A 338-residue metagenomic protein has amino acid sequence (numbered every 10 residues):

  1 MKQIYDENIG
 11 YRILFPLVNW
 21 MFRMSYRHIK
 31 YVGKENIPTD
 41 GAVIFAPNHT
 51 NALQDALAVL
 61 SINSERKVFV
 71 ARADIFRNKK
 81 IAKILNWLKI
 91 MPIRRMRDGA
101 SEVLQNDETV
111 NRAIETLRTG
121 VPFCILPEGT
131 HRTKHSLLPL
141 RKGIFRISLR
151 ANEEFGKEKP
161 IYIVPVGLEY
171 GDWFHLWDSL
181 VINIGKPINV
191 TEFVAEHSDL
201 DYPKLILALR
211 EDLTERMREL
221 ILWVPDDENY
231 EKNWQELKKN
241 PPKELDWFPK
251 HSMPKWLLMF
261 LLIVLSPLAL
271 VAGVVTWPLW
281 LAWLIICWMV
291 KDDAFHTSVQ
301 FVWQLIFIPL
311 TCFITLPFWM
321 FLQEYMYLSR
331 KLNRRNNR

Functional and structural regions predicted by a protein language model:
M1-S25: Generic start-of-chain signal for non-secretory N-termini
K2, E102-W256, F321-R338: Non-catalytic C-terminal accessory region of glycerolipid acyltransferases and related lyso-lipid remodeling enzymes
K2-Y5, I29, I44, D55: Hydrophobic, small-residue-rich alpha-helical packing segments that form membrane-like cores
G10, I37-E102, W283-A294, S298: Catalytic core of membrane glycerolipid acyltransferases/transacylases, capturing the structured, soluble-facing
I13-M21, I81, I144, I263-P267: Hydrophobic alpha-helical segments of integral membrane proteins, encompassing both true transmembrane helices
W20-G41: A short, well-structured juxtamembrane/interface segment
R27, H49, V103-D107: A conditional alpha-helix N-cap/helix-loop micro-motif detector
L257-W283, A294-R338: Alpha-helical bilayer-embedded segments of polytopic membrane proteins, i.e., transmembrane/intramembrane helices
